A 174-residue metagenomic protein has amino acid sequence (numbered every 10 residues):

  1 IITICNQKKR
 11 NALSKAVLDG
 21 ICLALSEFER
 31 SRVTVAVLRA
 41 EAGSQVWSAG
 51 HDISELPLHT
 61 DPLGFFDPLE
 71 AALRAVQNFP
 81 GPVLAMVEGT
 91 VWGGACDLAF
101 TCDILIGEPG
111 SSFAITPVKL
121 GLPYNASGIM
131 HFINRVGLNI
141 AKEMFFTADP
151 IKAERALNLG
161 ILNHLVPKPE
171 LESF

Functional and structural regions predicted by a protein language model:
I2-C5, A16-T60, A75-M86, I104 (+1 more regions): A structural preference for short, pocket-lining loop segments at secondary-structure junctions
C5, R10-N11, E27, E55-P62 (+5 more regions): Domain-wide signal for the mature, well-folded portions of proteins, strongly enriched in nucleus-encoded organellar
R10, S14, A95: Glycine-rich acyl-CoA binding loop
R10-N11, V46, L122, H164: Short strand->helix junction
G20, E55, G64, R155 (+1 more regions): An acidic, carboxylate-rich microenvironment
P62-E70: Active-site-proximal gating segment of KS-fold condensing enzymes and close homologs
R74-F174: Crotonase-fold acyl-CoA enzyme core
